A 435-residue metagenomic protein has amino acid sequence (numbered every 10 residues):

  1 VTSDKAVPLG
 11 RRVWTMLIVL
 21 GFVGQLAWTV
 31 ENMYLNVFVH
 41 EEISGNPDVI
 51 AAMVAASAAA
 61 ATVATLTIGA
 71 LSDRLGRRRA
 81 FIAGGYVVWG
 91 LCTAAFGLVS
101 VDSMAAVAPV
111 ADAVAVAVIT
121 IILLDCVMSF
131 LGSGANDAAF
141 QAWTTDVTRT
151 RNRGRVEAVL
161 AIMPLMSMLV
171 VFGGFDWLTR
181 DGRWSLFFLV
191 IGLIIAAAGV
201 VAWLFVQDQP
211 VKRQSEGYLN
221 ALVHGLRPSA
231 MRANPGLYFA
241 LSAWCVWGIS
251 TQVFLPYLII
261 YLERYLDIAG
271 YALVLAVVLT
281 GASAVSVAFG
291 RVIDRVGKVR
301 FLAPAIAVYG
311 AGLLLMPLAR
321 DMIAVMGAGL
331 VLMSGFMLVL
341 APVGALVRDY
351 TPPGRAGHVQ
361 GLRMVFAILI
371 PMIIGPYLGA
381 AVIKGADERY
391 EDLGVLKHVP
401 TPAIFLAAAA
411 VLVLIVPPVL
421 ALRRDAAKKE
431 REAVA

Functional and structural regions predicted by a protein language model:
T2-R11, Q209-S242, A435: Juxtamembrane intracellular "pre-TM" segments in multi-pass secondary transporters
D4-A58, G236-A243, W247-L266, A272: Helix-loop boundary and gating motifs at the non-cytosolic
F22, C92, V99, A106-A135 (+1 more regions): Hydrophobic core of transmembrane alpha-helices in multi-pass small-molecule transporters, especially MFS/SLC-type
T62, G154-D176, M364-P376: Glycine-rich segments within core transmembrane alpha-helices of 12-TM secondary carriers
V63-R77, V285-K298, I383: Helix-to-loop junctions at the C-terminal end of transmembrane segments in multipass secondary transporters
R78, V110-A113, W177-L193, A381-V411: A membrane-interface helix-boundary motif in multi-pass transporters
A80-A95, R300-L315: Structural signature of the two symmetry-related core transmembrane helices
G97-S103, A197-V206, T401-A435: Multi-pass alpha-helical transporter architecture, strongest for 12-TM Major Facilitator/SLC carriers used
